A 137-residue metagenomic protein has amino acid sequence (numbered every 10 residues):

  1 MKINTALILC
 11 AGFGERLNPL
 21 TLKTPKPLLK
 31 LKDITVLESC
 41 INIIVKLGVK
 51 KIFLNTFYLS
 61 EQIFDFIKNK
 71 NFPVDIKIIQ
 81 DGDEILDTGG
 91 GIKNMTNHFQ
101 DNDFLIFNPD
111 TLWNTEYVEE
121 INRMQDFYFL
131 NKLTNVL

Functional and structural regions predicted by a protein language model:
M1-I8, R16, I34-N108, N114: Conserved N-terminal catalytic core of the sugar/cofactor nucleotidyltransferase
G12, K26, D110: Conserved G/P- and acidic residue-centered "switch" motifs that form tight phosphate/ATP-binding loops in soluble
G14-R16, N131: Glycine-rich "HGGG/HGxG" loop immediately N-terminal to the catalytic nucleophile of the alpha/beta-hydrolase
P19-L20: Short acidic/histidine- and often glycine-rich active-site loop of Leloir-type glycosyltransferases that engages
K23-E38: Short catalytic helix/loop segments, enriched in acidic residues and glycine and frequently bearing histidine
T24-P27, K46, N102, R123: Alpha-helix termini
L28, I78, N135-L137: Conserved beta-strand scaffold positions in the cores of enzyme catalytic domains, especially in NTP/NDP-utilizing
T115-L137: Conserved donor-nucleotide/metal-binding helix-loop-beta segment in metal-dependent transferases, i.e., the alpha-helix
